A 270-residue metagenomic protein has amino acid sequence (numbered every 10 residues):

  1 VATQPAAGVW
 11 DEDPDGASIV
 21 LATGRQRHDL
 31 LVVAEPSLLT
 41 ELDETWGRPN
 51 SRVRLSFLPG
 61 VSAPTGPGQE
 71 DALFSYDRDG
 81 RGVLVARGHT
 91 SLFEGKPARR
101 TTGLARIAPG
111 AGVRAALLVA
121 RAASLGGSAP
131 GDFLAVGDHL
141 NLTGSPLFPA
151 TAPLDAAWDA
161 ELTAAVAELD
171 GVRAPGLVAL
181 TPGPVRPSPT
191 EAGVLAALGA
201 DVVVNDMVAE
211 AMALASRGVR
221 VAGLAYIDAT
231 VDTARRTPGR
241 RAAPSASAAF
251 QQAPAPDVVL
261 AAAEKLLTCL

Functional and structural regions predicted by a protein language model:
V1-A152: Metabolite-binding pocket within alpha/beta catalytic cores that recognizes anionic/polar moieties
R25, K96-G103, A111, A157 (+6 more regions): Conserved active-site and cofactor/substrate-binding residues in soluble primary-metabolism enzymes
P36-S37, A123, H139-L140, T181-P182 (+2 more regions): Glycine-rich beta-alpha junction loops
V113, D138, A167-G171, A200 (+3 more regions): Generic secondary-structure signature for well-ordered alpha-helical cores
F133-G137, R220-G223, G239-A242: Short, hinge-like loop/turn segments at secondary-structure boundaries
T151-L198: Active-site rim beta-loop-alpha module in soluble metabolic enzymes
P189-T233: A C-terminal functional module that forms or caps the active site or interfaces directly with catalytic machinery
V231-L270: His/Asp/Glu-rich mid-to-C-terminal helical/loop segments that flank catalytic regions of hydrolases
